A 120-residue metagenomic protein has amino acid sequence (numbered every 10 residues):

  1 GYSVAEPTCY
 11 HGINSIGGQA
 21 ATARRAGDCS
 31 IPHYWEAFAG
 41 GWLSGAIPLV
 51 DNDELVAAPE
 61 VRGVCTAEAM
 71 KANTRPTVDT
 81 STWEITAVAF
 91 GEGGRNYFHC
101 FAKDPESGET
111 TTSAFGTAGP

Functional and structural regions predicted by a protein language model:
G1-P120: Primary mode marks residue(s) on the alpha4-beta5-alpha5 output face of response regulator receiver
